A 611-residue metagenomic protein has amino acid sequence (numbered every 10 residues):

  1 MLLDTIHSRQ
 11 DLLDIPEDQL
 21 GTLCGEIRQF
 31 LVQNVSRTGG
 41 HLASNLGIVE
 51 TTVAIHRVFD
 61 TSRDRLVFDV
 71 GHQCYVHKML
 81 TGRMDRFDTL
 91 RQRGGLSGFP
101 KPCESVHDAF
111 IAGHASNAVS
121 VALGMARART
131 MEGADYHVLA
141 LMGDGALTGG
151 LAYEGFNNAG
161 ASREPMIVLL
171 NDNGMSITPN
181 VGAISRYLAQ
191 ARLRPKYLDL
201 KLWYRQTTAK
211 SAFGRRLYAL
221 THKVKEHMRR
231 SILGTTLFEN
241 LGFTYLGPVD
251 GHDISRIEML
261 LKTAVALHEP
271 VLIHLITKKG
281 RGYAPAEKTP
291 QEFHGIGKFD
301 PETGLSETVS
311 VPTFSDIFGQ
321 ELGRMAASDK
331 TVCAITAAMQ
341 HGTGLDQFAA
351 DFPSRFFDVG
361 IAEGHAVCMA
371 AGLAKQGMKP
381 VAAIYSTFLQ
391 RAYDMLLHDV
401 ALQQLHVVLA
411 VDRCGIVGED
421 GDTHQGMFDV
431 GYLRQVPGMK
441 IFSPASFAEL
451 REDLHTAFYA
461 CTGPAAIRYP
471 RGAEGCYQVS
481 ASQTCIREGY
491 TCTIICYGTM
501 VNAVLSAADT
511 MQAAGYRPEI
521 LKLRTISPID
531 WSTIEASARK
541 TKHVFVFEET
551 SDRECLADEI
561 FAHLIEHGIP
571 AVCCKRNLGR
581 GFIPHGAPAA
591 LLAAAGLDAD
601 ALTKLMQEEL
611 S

Functional and structural regions predicted by a protein language model:
M1-L80, L237-M259, L267, V271-T277: N-terminal amphipathic, basic-rich helices that act as targeting or association modules
H41-S162, F314, V332, T336-A337 (+1 more regions): Cofactor-binding active-site loop characterized by glycine-rich and histidine/acidic residues
T89-V121, M131-D135, A161-E292, L305-A350 (+9 more regions): Thiamine diphosphate
V138, M142-G155, G344, F356 (+3 more regions): Extended, hydrophobic alpha-helical segments in both membrane/secreted and soluble proteins
H294-T303: Surface-exposed loop/turn segments flanking beta-strands in extracellular/periplasmic regions
F442, A457-Y459: Catalytic cores of secreted or luminal carbohydrate-active enzymes
